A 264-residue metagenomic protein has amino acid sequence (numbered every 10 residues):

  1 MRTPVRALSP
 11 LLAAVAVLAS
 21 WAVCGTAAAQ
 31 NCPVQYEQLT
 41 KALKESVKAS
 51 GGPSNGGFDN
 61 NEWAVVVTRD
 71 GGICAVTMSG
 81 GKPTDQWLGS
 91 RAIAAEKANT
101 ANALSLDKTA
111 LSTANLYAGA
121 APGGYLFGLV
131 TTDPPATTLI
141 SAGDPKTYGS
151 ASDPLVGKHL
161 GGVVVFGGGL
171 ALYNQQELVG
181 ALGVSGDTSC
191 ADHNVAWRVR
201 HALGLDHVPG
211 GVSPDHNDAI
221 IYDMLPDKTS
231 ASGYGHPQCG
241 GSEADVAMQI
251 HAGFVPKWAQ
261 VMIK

Functional and structural regions predicted by a protein language model:
M1-A13: Bacterial N-terminal signal peptides that target proteins for export
M1-T3, V17, G167: Accessible peptide chain termini
P10-A22: Bacterial N-terminal signal peptides
V23-A29: Sec/Tat signal peptide C-region and signal peptidase I cleavage site
Q30-K264: Flexible, solvent-exposed loop/hinge segments and secondary-structure transition points
